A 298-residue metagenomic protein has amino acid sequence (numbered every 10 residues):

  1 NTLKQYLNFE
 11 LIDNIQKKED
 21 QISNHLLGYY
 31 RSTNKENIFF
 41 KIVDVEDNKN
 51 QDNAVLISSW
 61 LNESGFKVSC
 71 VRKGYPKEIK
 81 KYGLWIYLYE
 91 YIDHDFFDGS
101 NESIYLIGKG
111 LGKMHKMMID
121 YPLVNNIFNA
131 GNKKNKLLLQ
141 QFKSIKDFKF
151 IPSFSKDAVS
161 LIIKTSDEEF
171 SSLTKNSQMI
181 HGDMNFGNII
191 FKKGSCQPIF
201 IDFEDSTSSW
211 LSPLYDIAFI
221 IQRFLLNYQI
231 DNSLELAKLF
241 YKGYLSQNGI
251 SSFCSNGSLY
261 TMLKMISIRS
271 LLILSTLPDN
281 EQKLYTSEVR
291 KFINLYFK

Functional and structural regions predicted by a protein language model:
N1-I15: Juxta-kinase regulatory segment immediately upstream of eukaryotic protein kinase catalytic domains
D20-F39, S166-Y215: Active-site acidic catalytic loop and adjacent metal/ATP-binding pocket of ATP-dependent phosphoryl transfer enzymes
K41-Y82, D98-I107, K113: A conserved alpha-helical element in kinase catalytic cores
Y82-H94: Conserved short submotifs of the Hanks-type protein kinase catalytic core that shape the nucleotide-binding pocket
D98-F154, S177: A cross-family kinase active-site recognition segment
L214-G249, K264-E281: Active-site activation/catalytic loop segments of kinase-like enzymes and analogous catalytic loops in related
S251-L263: All-alpha amphipathic helical-bundle segments outside canonical DNA-binding/catalytic cores that form hydrophobic
I273-K298: Helical subdomain adjoining the active site within ATP-dependent kinase catalytic cores
